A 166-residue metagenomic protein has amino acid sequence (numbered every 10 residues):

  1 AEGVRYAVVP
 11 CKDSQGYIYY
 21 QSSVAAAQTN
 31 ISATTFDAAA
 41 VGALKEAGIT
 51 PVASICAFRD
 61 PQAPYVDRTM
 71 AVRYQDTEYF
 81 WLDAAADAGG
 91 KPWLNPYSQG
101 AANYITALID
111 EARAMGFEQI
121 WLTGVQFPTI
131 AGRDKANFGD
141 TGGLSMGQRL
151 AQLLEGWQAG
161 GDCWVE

Functional and structural regions predicted by a protein language model:
A1, A27-T50, M146-Q152: Aromatic- and glycine-enriched glycan-recognition loops and surfaces that form the carbohydrate-binding subsites
A1-V9, I49, Q99-A102: N-terminal structural segment of carbohydrate-active enzymes
E2-Y17, E111-T123: Catalytic domains of carbohydrate-active enzymes, especially glycoside hydrolases
C11-I31, G124-L144: Glycine-rich, proline-tolerant flexible connector loops at the mouths of alpha/beta enzymes
S14, A43-D67: Substrate-binding cleft and catalytic face of glycoside hydrolase catalytic domains, especially the flexible beta-alpha
S22-T34, A88-N103, D140-S145: The substrate-binding groove and active-site-proximal loops of carbohydrate-active enzymes, especially glycoside
T50-D60, I120-V125, G142-E166: Aromatic-lined carbohydrate-recognition surfaces of secreted/lumenal glycan-active proteins
F58-D110: Active-site-adjacent "subsite" loops/lids of carbohydrate-active enzymes
